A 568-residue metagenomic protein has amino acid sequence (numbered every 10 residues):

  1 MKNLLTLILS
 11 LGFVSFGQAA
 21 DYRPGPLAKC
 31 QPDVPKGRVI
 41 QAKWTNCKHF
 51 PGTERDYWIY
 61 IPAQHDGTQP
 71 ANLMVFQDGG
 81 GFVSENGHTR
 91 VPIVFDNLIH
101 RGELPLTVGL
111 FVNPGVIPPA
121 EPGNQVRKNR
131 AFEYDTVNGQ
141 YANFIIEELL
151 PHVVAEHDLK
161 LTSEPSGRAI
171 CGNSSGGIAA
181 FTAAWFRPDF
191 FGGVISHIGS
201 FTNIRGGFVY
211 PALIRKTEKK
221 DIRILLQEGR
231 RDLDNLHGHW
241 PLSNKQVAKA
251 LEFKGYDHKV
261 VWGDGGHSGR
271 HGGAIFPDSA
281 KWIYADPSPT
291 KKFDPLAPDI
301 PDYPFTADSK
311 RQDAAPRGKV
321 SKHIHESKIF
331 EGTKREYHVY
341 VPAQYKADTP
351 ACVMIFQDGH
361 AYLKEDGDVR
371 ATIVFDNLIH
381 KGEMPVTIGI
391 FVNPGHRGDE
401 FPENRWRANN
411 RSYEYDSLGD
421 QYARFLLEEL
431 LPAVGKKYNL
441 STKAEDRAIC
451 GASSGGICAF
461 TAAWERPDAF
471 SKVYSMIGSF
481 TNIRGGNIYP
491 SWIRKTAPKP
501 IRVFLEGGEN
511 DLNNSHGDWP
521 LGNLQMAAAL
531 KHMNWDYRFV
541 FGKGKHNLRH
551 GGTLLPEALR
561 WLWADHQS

Functional and structural regions predicted by a protein language model:
M1-L4: Positively charged n-region of N-terminal signal peptides that target proteins for export
T6-S15: Bacterial N-terminal signal peptides
A20-S568: Non-catalytic cap/lid and distal C-terminal segments of serine-dependent acyl enzymes
